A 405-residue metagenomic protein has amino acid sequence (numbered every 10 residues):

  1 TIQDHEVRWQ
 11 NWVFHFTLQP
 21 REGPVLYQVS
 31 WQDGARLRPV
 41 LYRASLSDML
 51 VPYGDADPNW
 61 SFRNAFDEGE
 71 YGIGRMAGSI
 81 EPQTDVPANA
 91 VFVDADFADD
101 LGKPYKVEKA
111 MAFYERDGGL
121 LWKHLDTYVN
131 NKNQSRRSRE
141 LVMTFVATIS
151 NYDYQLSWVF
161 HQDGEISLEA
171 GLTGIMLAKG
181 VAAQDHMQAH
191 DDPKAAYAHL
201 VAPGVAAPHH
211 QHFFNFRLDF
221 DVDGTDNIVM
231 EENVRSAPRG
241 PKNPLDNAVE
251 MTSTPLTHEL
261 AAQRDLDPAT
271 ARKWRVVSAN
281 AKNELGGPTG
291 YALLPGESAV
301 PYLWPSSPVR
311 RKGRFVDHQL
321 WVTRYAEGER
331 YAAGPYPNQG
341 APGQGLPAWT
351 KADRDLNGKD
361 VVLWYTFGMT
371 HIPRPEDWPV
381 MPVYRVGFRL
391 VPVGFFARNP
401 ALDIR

Functional and structural regions predicted by a protein language model:
T1-P24, Q28-E165, G171, I175-Q184 (+1 more regions): Extended effector regions of multi-domain proteins
